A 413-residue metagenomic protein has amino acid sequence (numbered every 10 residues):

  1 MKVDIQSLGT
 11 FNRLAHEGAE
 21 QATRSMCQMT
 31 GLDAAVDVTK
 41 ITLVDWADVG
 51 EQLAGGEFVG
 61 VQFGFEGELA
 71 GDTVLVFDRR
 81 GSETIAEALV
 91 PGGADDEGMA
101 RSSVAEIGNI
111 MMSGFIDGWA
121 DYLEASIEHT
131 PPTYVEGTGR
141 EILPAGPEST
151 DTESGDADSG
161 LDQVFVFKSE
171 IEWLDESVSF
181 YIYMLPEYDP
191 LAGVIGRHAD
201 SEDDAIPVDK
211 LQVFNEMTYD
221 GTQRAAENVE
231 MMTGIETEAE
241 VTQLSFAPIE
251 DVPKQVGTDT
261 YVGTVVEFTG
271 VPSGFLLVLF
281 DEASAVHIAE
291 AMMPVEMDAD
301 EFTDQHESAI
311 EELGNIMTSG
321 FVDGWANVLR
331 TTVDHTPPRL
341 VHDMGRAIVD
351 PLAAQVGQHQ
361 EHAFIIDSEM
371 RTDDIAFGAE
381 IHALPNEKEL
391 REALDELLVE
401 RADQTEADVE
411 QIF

Functional and structural regions predicted by a protein language model:
I5, G9-E97, S102-V208, F214-M297 (+1 more regions): Composition-driven recognition of glycine/serine/threonine/acidic- and proline-rich low-complexity segments and repeats
